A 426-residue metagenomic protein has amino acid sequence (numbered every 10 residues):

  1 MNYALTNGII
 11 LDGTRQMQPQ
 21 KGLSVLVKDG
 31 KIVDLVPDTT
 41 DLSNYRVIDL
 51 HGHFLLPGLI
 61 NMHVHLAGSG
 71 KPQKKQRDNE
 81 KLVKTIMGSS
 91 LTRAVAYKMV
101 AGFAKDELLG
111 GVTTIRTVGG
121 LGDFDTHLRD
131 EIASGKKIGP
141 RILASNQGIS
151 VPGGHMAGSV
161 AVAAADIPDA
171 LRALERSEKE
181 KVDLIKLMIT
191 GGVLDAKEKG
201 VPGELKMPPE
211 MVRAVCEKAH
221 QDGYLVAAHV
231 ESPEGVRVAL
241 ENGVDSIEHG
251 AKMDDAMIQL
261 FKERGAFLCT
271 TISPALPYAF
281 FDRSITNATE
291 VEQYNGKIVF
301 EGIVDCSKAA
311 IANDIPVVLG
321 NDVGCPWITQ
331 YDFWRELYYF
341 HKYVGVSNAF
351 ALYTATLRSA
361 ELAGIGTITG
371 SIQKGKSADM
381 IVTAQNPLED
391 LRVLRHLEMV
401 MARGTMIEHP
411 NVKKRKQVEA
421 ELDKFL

Functional and structural regions predicted by a protein language model:
M1-L42, H51-L56, Q385-R392, T405: N-terminal metal-binding scaffold of metallo-dependent hydrolase/deaminase domains
G8, V25, G30, G52 (+16 more regions): Divalent metal-coordination and catalytic microenvironments
F54-E131, E210, N242: Metal-associated gating/positioning segment near the N- to mid-region
H63-T85, L143-S159, V212-R213, E217 (+1 more regions): N-terminal small/glycine-rich loop or linker at the start of catalytic domains across soluble metabolic enzymes
I115-V238, S246: Histidine/acidic-residue-rich, glycine-tolerant segments that coordinate divalent metal ions
G191-V304, V318-C325, G345-V346, E361-A363: Active-site core of metal-dependent hydrolases
Q221, L225, T286-V291, E301-N386 (+1 more regions): His/Asp/Glu-enriched, well-ordered alpha-helical/loop segment that forms or immediately abuts the divalent-metal
A355-L357, K374-A420: C-terminal cap of metal-dependent C-N hydrolases
